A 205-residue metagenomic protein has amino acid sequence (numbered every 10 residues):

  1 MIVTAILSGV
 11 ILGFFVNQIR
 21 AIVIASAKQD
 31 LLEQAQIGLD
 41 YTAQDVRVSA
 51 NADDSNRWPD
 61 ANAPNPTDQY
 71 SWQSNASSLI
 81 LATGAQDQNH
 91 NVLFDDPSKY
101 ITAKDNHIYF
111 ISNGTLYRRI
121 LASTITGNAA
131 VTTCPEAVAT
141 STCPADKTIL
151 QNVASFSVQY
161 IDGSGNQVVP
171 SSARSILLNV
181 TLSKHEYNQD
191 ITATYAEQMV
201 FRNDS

Functional and structural regions predicted by a protein language model:
M1-N51: Aliphatic-rich helix starts adjacent to a transmembrane/signal segment
N17, D45, S49, R119 (+2 more regions): Phosphate/oxyanion-binding loops and surfaces in catalytic or ligand/nucleic-acid-binding neighborhoods
L31, A35, Y109, S171 (+1 more regions): Aromatic-acidic/polar surface patches that form glycan- and anion
Q34, Q73-S74, A173, T194: A generic fold-level signal
N51-Q69, Q73-N75: Short amphipathic secondary-structure patches
D68-S164: Type IV pilin-like appendage domain
A130-T133, V138-S205: Short linear sequence signals and composition-biased patches located at protein termini or domain-edge surfaces
